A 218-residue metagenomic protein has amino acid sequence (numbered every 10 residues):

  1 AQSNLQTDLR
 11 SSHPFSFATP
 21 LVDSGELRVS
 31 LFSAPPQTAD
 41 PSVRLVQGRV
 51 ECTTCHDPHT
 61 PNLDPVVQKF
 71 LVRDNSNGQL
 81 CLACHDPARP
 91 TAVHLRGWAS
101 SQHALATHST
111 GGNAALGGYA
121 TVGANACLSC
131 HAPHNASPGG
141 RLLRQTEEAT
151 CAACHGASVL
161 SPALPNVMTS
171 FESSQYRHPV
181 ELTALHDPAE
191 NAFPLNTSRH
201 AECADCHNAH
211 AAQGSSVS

Functional and structural regions predicted by a protein language model:
A1-S218: C-type cytochrome heme-c attachment and multiheme electron-transfer modules
